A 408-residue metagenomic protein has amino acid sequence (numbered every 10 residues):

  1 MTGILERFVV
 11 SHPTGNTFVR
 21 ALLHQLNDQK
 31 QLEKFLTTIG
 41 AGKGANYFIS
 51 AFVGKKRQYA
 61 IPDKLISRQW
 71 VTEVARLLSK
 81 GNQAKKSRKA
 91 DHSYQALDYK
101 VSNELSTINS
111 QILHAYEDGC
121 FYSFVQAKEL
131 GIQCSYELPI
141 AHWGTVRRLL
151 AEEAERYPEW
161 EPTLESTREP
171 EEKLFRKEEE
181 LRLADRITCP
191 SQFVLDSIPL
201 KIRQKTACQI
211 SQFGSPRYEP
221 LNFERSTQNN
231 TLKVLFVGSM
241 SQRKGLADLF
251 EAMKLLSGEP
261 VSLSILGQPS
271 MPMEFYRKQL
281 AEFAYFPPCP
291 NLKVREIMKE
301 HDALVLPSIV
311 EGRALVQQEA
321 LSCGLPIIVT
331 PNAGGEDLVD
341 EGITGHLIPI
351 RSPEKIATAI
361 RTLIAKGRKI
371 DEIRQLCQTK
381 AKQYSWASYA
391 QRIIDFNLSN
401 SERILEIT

Functional and structural regions predicted by a protein language model:
A75-K89, L130-F175: Acceptor-binding helix/loop patch of EC 2.4 sugar-transfer enzymes, predominantly nucleotide-sugar-dependent
L181, E296-H301: Short alpha-helical donor nucleotide-sugar binding micro-motif in glycosyltransferases
S215-P216, N222, Q228-K244, F250-K254 (+1 more regions): Conserved donor-binding/catalytic core segment of Leloir-type glycosyltransferases
M273-R295, A303: Nucleotide-activated donor-binding/catalytic signature segment of Leloir-type glycosyltransferases, i.e., the conserved
I309: Aromatic "clamp/platform" in nucleotide-sugar-dependent glycosyltransferases that forms part of the donor/acceptor
P326-T330: Short hydrophobic beta-strand element within catalytic cores of glycosyltransferases and related nucleotide-activated
E341-G342, H346-P353, T362-R368: Conserved acidic donor-binding segment of nucleotide-sugar-dependent glycosyltransferases
K369-Q383: A short, well-ordered alpha-helix in the C-terminal region of glycosyltransferases
